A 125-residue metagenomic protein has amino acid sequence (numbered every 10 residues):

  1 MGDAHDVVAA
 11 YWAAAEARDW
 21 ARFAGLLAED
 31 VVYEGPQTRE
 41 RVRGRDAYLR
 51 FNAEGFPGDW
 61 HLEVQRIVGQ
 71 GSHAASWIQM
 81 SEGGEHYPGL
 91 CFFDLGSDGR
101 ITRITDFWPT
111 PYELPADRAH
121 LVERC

Functional and structural regions predicted by a protein language model:
M1-C125: C-terminal and inter-domain tail/linker signature
